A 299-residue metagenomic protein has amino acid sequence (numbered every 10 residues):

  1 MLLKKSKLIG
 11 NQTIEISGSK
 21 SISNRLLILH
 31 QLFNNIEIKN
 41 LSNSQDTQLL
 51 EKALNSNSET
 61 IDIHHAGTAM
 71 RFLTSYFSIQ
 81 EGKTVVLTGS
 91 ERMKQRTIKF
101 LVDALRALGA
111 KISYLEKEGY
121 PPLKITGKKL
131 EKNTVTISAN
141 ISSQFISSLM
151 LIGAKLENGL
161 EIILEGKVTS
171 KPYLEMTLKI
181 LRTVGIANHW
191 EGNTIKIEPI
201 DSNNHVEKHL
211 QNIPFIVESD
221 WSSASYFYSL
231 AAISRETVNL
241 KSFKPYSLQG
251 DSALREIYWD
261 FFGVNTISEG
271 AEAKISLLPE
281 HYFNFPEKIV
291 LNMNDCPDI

Functional and structural regions predicted by a protein language model:
M1-I299: Short, structured segments at the rim of ligand-binding sites
